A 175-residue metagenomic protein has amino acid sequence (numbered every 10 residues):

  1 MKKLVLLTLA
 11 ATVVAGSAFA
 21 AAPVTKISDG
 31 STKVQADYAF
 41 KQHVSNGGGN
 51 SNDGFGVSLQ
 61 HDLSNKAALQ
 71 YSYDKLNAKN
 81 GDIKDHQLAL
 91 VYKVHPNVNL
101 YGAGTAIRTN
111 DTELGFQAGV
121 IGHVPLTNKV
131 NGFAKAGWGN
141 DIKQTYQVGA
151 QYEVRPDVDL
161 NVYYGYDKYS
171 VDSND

Functional and structural regions predicted by a protein language model:
K2-D175: Outer-membrane beta-barrel proteins
